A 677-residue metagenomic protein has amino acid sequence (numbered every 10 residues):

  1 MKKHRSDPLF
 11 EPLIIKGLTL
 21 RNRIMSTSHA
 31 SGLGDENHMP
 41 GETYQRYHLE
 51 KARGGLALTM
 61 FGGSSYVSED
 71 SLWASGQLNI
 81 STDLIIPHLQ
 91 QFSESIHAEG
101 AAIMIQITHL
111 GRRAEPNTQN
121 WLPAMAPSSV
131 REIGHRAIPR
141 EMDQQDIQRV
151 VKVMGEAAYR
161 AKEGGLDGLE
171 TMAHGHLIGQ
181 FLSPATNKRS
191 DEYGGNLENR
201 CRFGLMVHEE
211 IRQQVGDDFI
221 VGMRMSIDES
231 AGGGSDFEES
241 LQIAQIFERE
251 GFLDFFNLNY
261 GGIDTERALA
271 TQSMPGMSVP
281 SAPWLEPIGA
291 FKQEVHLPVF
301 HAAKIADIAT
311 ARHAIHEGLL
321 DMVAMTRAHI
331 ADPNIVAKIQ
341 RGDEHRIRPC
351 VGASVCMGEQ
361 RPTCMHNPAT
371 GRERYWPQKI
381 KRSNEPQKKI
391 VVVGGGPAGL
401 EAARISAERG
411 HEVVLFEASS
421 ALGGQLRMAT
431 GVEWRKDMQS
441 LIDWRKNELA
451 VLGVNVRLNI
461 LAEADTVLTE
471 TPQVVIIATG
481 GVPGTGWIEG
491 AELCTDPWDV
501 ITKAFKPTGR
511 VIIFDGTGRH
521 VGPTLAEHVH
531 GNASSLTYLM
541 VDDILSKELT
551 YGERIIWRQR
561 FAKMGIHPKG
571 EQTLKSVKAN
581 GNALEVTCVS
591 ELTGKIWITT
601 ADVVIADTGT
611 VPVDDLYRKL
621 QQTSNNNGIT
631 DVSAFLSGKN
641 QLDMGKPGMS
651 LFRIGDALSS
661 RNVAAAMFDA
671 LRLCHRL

Functional and structural regions predicted by a protein language model:
M1-V393, P397, E401, I405-E408 (+3 more regions): Flavin-dependent oxidoreductase catalytic cores
F256, F291, A314, T326 (+9 more regions): Hydrophobic, well-ordered secondary-structure elements that form the walls of internal hydrophobic environments
A270-M277, D321, L426-W434, D542 (+1 more regions): Short beta-alpha connecting loops at secondary-structure transitions that line or flank enzyme active sites
A306-A309, I330, L461-A464, V500-T502 (+1 more regions): Short acidic loop-to-helix transition motifs that present clustered carboxylates
V351, M357-A369, E373, M564 (+3 more regions): Flexible, Lys/Arg-rich cytosolic regulatory linkers and terminal tails that connect or flank
N384-A418, L422, L458-T471, A478-Y551 (+2 more regions): Rossmann-like dinucleotide/flavin-binding elements
E412-L452, H520-V521, L525-L574: Rossmann-like dinucleotide-binding cores of NAD(P)H-dependent redox enzymes
L458-E470, G570-L584: A conserved short coil-to-beta-strand element within the FAD-binding core of flavoproteins
